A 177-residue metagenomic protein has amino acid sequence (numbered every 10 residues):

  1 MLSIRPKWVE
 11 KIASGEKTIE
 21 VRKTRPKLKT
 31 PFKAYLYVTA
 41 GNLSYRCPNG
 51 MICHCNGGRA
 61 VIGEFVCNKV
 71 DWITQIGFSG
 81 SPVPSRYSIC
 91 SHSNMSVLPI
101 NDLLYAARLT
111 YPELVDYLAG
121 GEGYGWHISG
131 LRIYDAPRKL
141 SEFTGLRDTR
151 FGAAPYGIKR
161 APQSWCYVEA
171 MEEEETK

Functional and structural regions predicted by a protein language model:
M1-K177: Structured alpha/beta reader/binder surfaces that contact nucleic acids or chromatin modification marks
